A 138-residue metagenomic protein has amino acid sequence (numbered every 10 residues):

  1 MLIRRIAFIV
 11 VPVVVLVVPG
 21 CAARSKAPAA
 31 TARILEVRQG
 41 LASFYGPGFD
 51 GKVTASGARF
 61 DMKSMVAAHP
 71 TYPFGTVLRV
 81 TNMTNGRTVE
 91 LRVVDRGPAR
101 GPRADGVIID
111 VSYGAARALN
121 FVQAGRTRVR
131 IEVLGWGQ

Functional and structural regions predicted by a protein language model:
L2-F8, V17-Q138: Secreted/periplasmic proteins
